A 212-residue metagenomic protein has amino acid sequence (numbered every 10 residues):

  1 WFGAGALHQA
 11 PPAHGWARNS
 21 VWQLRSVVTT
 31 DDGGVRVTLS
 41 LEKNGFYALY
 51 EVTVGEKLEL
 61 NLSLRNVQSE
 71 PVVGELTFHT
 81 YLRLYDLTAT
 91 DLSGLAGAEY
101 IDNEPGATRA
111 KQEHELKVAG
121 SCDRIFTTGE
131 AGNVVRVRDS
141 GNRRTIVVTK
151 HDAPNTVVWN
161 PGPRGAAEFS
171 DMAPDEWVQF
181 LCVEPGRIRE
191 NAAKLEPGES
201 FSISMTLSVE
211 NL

Functional and structural regions predicted by a protein language model:
W1-P11: Acidic-aromatic substrate-binding/catalytic surfaces of carbohydrate-active enzymes
Q9-G55: Extended, loop-rich substrate-binding clefts of extracytoplasmic carbohydrate-active enzymes
L24, L62, G198: Divalent metal-coordination and catalytic microenvironments
G34-R36, Y47-L49, T53, K57-E59 (+3 more regions): Intrinsic-disorder/low-complexity, polar/charged segments enriched in Ser/Thr/Lys/Arg/Asp/Glu/Gln
L39-G74, F78-L82: Acidic, contiguous internal or C-terminal segments within carbohydrate-active enzymes that form a structured patch used
E42, R124-L212: Beta-strand-rich recognition/accessory modules
P71-V73, Y81-T156: Active-site/ligand-binding surface loops and adjacent short beta/alpha elements that line catalytic pockets across
